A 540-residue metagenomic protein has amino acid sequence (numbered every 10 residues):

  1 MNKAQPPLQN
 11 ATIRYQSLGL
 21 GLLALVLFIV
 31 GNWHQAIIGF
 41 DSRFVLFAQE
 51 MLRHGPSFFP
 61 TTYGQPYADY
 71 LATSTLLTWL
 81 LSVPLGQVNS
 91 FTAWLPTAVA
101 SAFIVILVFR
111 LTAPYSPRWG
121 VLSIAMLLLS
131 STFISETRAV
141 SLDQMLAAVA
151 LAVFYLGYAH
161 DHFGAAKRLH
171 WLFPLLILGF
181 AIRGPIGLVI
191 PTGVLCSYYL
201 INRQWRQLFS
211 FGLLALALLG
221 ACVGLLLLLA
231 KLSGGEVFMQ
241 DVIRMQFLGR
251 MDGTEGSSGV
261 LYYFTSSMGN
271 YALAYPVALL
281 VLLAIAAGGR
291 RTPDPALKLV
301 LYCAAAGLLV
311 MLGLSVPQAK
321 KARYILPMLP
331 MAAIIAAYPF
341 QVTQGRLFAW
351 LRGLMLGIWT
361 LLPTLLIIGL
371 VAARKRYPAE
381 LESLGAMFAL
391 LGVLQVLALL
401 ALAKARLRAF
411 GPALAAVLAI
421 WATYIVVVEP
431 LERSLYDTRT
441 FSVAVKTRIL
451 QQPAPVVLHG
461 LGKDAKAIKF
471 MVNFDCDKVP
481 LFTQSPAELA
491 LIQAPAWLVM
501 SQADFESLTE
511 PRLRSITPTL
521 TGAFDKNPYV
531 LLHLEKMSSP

Functional and structural regions predicted by a protein language model:
M1-F28, L214-L218: Start-transfer (signal-anchor) and selected internal transmembrane alpha helices of multi-pass inner/ER membrane
W33-E50, P56-F59, Q65-L77, Q87-F91 (+3 more regions): Extracytoplasmic catalytic/substrate-binding loops of multi-pass membrane glycan-assembly enzymes
F44-E50, P174-L175, I182, G187-K321 (+3 more regions): Transmembrane-lumen/periplasm boundary regions of multi-pass, lipid-linked membrane glycan transferases
S90, W94, S135-L146: Short acidic/glycine- and proline-prone juxtamembrane loop motifs at membrane-interface regions of multi-pass membrane
L95-Y115: Transmembrane-helix motifs of polytopic, lipid-linked glycan transferases
L107, M126, L146-H162, A332-I335: Specific aromatic-rich, kink-prone transmembrane helix
A113-R118, V153-L169, F340-T343: Membrane-interface transmembrane helices that cradle and orient dolichyl/undecaprenyl
G288-P540: Membrane-embedded architecture of ER/inner-membrane glycosylation machinery
